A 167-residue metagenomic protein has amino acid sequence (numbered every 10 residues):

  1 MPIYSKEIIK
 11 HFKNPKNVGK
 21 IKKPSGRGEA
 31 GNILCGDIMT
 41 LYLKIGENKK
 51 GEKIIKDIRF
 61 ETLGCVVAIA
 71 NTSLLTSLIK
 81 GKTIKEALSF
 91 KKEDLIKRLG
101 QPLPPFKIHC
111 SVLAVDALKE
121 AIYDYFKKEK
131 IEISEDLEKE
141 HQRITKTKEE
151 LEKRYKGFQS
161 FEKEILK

Functional and structural regions predicted by a protein language model:
M1-K23, R27-G28, G46, K85-E86 (+1 more regions): C-terminal binding/interaction regions
K22, C35-D37: Residue-level preference for beta-strand/loop junctions
L34, K44-K49, I54-V112: Active-site- and interface-proximal helix/loop "cap" or "latch" segments in soluble metabolic and energy-transducing
M39-L43: Short beta-strand scaffold segments in enzyme catalytic cores
